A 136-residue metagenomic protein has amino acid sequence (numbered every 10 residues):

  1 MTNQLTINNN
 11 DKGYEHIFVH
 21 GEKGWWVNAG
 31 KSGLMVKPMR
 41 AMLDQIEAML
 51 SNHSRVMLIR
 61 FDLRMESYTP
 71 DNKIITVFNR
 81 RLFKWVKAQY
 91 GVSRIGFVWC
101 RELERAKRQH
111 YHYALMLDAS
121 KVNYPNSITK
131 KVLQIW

Functional and structural regions predicted by a protein language model:
M1-H53: Charge-rich, low-complexity segments
G21-E22, I95, V132: Acidic, low-complexity intrinsically disordered regions
G30-K37, K73, V77, S127: Alpha-helix boundary/N-cap detector
D44-L103: Signature for HUH/AEP ssDNA processing cores
Y68-P70, A106, K121-N123: Eukaryotic short linear interaction motifs
F83-A88, A106-Q109, N126, K130-L133: Catalytic core of pol beta-like nucleotidyltransferases
F97-S120: Histidine-centered divalent-metal-coordination microenvironment in nucleic-acid enzymes
M116-W136: Helical (often loop-to-helix) elements that flank the catalytic cores of nucleotide-handling enzymes
